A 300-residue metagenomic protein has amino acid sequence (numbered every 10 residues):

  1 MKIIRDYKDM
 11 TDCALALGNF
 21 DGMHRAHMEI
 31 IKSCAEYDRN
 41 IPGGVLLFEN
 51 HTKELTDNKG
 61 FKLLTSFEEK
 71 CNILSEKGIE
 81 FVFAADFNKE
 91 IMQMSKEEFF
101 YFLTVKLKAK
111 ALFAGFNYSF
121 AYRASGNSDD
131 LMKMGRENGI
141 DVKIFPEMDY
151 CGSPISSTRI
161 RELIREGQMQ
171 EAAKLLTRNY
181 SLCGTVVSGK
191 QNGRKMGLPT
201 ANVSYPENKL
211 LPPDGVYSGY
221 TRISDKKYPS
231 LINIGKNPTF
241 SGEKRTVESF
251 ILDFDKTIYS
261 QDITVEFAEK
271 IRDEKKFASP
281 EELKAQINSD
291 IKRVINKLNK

Functional and structural regions predicted by a protein language model:
M1-K8, F83: Short acidic-hydrophobic, aromatic-tinged amphipathic segments that line or gate anion-handling sites
D6-F67: N-terminal catalytic cores of NTP/NDP-binding nucleotidyl/phosphoryl-transfer enzymes
D9-D12, K89-M92, D149-S153: A short acidic, often aromatic-flanked loop/helix-cap motif at beta-alpha or helix-coil junctions that lines enzyme
H24, L74, L112, A172 (+2 more regions): Residue-level signal for inorganic ion chemistry
N40-G44, E80-F81, D141: Residues at the starts of beta-strands that form the adenosine-phosphate
E54-N138: N-terminal Rossmann-like or analogous alpha/beta NTP/dinucleotide-binding catalytic cores that position adenine
G135-N233: Glycine-rich, Lys/Arg-enriched anion-binding loops that position phosphate/diphosphate groups for phosphoryl
G189-K300: Phosphate/ribose-recognition catalytic cores of enzymes acting on nucleotide-derived substrates
